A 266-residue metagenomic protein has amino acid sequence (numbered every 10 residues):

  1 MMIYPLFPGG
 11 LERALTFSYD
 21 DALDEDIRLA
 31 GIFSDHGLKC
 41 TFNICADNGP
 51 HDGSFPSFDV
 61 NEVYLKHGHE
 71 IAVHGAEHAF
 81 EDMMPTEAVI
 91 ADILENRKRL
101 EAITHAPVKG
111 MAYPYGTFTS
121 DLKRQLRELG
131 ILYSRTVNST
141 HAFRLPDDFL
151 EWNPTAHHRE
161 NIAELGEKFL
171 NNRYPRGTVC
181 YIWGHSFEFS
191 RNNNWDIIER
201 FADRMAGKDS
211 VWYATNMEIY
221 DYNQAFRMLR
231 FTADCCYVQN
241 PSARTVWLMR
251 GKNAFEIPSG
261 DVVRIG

Functional and structural regions predicted by a protein language model:
M1-I27: Boundary/entry segment of secreted carbohydrate-active catalytic domains
M2-F7, E101, Y133-A142, Y174 (+1 more regions): C-terminal domain-boundary segment and adjacent tail
T16-Y19, A72, W183, Y213: Generic enzyme active-site microenvironment
Y19-A22, G75, S186, N216: Active-site metal-binding loops of divalent metal-dependent hydrolases
R28-I32, D121-Q125, I197-F201: A short acidic, amphipathic alpha-helical/loop segment
S34-L132, N138-W152, A156, T178-S186: Metal-dependent polysaccharide deacetylase catalytic core of the NodB/CE4 family, i.e., the active-site-bearing domain
T86-A91, A163, N192-W195, E199: Non-membrane alpha-helical structural segments and their capping/turn regions in soluble enzymes
N161-L165, W183: A conserved mid-domain beta-alpha-beta active-site/ligand-binding segment of alpha/beta enzyme cores
